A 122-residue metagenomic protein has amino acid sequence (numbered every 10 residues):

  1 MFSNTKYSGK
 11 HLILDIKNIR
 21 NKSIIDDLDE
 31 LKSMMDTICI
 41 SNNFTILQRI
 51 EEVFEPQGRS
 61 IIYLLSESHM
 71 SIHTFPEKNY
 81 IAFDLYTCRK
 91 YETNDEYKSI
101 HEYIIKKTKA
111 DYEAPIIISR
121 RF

Functional and structural regions predicted by a protein language model:
M1-F122: Polybasic/polar functional segments that serve as interface/processing modules
